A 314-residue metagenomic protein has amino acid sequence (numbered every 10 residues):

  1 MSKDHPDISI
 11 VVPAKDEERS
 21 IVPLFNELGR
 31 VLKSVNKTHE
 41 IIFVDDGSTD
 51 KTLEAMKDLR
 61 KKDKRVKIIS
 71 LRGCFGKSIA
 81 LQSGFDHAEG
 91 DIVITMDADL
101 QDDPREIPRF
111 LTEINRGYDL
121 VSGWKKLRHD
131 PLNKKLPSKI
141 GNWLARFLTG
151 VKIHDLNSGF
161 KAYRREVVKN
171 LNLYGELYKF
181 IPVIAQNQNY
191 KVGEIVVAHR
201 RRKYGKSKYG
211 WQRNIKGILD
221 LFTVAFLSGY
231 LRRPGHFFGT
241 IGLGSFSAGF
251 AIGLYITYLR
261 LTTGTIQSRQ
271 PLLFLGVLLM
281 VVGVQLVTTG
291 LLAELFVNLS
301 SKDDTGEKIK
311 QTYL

Functional and structural regions predicted by a protein language model:
M1-D4, F180-L314: Hydrophobic helical membrane-anchoring modules
D7-S9, E40: Cell-envelope/extracellular polymer assembly enzymes that use nucleotide-activated donors
A14, V44-G47, L71: Conserved sequence signature across two-component system core domains
E17-L32: Short, well-formed alpha-helical segments that are part of the catalytic scaffolds of diverse glycosyltransferases
E17-S20, S48, K77, D103: Donor nucleotide-sugar binding loop of glycosyltransferases
D45-L53, L100-Q101: A conserved acidic beta->alpha catalytic loop
D58, R65-H87, I92, Q101-N187 (+2 more regions): Acceptor/aglycone-binding surface of glycosyltransferases and processive sugar-polymer synthases
